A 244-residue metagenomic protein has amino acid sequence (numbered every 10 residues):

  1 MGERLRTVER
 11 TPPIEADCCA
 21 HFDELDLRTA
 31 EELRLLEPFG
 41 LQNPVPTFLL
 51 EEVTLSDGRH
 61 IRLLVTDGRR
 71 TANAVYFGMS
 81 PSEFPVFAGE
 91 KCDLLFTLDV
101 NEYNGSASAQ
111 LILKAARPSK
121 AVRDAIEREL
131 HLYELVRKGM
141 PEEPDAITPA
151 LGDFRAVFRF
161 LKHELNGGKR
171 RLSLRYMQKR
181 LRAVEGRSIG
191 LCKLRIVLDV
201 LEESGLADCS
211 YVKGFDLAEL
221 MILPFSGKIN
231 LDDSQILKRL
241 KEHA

Functional and structural regions predicted by a protein language model:
M1-A244: Acidic, two-metal ion nucleic-acid-processing modules in DNA metabolism proteins
